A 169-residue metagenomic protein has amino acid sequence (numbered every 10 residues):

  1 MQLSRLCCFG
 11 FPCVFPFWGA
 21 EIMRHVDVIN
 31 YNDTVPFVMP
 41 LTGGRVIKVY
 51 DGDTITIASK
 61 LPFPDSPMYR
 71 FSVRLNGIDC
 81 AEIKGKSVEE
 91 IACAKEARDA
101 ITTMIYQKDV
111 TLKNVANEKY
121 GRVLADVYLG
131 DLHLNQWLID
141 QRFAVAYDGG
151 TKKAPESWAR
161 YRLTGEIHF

Functional and structural regions predicted by a protein language model:
Q2-F169: Small beta-barrel nucleic-acid-binding modules, primarily SNase/OB-fold domains and secondarily Tudor-like barrels
